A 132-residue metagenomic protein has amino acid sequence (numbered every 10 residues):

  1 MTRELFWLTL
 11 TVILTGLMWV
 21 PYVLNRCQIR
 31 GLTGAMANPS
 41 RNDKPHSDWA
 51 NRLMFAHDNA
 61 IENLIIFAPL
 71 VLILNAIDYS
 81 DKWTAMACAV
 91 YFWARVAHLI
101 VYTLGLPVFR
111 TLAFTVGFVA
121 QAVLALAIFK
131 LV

Functional and structural regions predicted by a protein language model:
M1-Y22: Long, highly hydrophobic alpha-helical transmembrane signal-anchor segments
L10-I13, H57, A89-W93, L112 (+1 more regions): Hydrophobic residues within alpha-helical transmembrane segments of multi-pass solute transporters/permease subunits
L24-F55: Cytosolic, membrane-interface loops and tails of multi-pass inner-membrane proteins
C27-G31, Y79, P107, K130: Transmembrane helix-loop junctions in multipass membrane proteins, especially transporters and channels
N59-L72: Core segments of transmembrane alpha-helices that mediate helix-helix packing or line hydrophobic substrate/ligand
D81-V90: Structural signature of hydrophobic alpha-helical transmembrane segments
K82, V123-V132: Juxtamembrane boundary at the C-terminal end of a transmembrane helix
V96-V119: Interfacial loop-to-transmembrane junctions
